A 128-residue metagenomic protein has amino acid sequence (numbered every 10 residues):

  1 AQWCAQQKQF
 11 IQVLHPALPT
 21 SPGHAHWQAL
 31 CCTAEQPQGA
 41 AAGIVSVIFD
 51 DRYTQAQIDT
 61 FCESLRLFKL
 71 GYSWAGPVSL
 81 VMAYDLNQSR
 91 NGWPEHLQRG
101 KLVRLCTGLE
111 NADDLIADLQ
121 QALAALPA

Functional and structural regions predicted by a protein language model:
A1-R66, L70-P77, L86-E95: Conserved small-domain helix->loop->beta segment predominantly found in fold-type I
D51-Y53, T60, S64, S79-A128: PLP-dependent enzyme catalytic core of the Aspartate aminotransferase-like
